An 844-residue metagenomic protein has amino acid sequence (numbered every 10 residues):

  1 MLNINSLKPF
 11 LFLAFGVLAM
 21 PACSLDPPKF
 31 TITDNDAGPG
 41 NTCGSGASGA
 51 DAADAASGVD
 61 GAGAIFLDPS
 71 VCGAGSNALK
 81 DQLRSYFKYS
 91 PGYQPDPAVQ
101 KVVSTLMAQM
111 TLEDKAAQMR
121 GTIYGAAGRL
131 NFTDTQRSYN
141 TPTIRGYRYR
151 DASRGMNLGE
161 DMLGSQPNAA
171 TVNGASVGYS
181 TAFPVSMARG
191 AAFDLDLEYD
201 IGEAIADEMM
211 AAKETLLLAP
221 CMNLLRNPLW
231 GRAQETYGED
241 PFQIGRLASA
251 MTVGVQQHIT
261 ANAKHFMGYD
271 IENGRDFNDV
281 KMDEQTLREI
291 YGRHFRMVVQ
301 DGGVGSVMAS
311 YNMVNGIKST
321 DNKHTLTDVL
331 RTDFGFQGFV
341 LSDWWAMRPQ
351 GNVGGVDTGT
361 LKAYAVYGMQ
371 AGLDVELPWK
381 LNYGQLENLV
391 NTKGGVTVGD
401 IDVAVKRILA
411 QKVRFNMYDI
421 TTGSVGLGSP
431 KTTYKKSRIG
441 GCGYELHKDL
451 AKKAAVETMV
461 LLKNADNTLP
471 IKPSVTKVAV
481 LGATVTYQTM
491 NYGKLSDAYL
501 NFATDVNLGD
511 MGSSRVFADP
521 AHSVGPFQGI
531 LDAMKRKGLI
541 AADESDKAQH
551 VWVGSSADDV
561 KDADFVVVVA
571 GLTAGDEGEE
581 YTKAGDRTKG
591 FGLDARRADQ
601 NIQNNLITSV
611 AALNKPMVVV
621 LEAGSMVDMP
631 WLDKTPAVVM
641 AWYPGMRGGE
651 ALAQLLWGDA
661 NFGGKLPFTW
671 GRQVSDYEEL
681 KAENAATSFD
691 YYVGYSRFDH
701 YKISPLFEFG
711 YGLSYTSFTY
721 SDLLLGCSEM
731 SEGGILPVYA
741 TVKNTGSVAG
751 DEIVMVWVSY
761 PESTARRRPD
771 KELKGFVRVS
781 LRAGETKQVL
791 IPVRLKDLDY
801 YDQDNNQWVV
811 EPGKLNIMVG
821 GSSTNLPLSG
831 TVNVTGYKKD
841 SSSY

Functional and structural regions predicted by a protein language model:
L2-L11: Bacterial N-terminal signal peptides that target proteins for export
G16-V17, I65: Residue-level signal for mature regions of secreted extracellular proteins and peptides
P21-A22: C-terminal motif of bacterial Sec signal peptides marking the signal peptidase cleavage site
L25: Short, conserved catalytic or interaction motifs in soluble domains
T33, G38-G44, G58-Y801, V809-V819 (+2 more regions): Glycoside hydrolase catalytic-domain context in secreted enzymes
G49-G61: Collagen/collagen-like triple-helix recognition
L826-D840: Short beta-strand elements
